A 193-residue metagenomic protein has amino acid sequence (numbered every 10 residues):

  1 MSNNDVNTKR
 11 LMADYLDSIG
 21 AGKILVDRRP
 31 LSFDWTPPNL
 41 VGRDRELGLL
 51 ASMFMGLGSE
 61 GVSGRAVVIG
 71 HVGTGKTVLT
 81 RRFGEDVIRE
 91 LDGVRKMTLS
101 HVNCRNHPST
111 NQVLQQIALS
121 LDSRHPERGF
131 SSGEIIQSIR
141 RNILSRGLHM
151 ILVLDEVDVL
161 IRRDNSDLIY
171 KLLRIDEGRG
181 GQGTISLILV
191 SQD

Functional and structural regions predicted by a protein language model:
M1-G64: A short, basic N-terminal segment
L31, H107-E127: Conserved NTP-binding/hydrolysis module of P-loop NTPases
G61-G84, N106: Walker A/P-loop nucleotide-binding motif
G61-S63, R95-K96, S145-L148, N165 (+1 more regions): Short loop/turn elements that form and flank the Walker-type P-loop nucleotide-binding site in RecA-like NTPase cores
R65-V67, E90-N106: Conserved catalytic segments around the Walker B and adjacent sensor/switch elements of P-loop NTPase domains
F83-G84, E90, Q116-S120, I151 (+2 more regions): Membrane-embedded alpha-helical bundles of multi-pass transporters/translocases, especially carrier/permease families
S132-G147: Conserved alpha-helical scaffold flanking the Walker A/P-loop in AAA+ ATPase domains
Q137-S138, M150-I188: Conserved Walker B catalytic segment
